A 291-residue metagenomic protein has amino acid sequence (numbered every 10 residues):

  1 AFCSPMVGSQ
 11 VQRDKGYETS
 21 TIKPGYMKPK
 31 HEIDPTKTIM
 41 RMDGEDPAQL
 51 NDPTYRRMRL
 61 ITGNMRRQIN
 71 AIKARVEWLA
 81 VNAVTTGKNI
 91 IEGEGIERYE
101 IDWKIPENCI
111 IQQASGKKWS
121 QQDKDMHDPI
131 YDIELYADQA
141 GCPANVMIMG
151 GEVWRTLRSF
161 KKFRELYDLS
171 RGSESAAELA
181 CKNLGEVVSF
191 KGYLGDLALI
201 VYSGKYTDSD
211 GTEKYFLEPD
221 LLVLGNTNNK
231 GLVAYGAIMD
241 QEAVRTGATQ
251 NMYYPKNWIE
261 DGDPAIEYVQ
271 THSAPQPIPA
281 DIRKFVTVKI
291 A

Functional and structural regions predicted by a protein language model:
A1-P47: Assembly/oligomerization interface modules of large self-assembling protein complexes
I39-G63: Active-site-proximal, glycine-rich beta->alpha crossover segments in alpha/beta enzymes that shape flexible
M58, A71, R75-N82: Contiguous, amphipathic alpha-helical segments that mediate oligomerization or scaffolding in large protein assemblies
T62, A144, I266: Extracellular structured ligand-interaction cores
Q68: RNA-binding accessory domains that recognize and position tRNA/RNA substrates
E77-G95: Short, glycine/acidic-rich hinge or "gate" loops at secondary-structure transitions that mediate conformational
E97-E178: Extended, solvent-exposed, turn-rich assembly/linker loops in the middle of proteins
R164-A291: Sequence/fold signature of self-assembling virion shell proteins
